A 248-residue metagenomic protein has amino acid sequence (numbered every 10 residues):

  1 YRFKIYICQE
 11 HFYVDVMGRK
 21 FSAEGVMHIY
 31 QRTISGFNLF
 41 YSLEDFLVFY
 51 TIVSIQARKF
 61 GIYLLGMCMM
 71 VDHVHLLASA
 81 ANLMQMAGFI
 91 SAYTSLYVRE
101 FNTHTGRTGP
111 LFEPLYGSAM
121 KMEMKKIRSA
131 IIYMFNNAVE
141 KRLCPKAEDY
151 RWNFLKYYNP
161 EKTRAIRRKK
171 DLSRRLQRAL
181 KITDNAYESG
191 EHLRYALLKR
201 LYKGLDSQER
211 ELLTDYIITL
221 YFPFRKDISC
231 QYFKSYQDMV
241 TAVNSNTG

Functional and structural regions predicted by a protein language model:
Y1-G66, A80-G248: Short Pro-Cys-Gly-centered "Cys-loop" motif that presents a nucleophilic cysteine in a tight turn
H73-A81: Short beta-strand->loop micro-motif that forms the acidic, two-metal-ion catalytic signature in nucleotide-processing
